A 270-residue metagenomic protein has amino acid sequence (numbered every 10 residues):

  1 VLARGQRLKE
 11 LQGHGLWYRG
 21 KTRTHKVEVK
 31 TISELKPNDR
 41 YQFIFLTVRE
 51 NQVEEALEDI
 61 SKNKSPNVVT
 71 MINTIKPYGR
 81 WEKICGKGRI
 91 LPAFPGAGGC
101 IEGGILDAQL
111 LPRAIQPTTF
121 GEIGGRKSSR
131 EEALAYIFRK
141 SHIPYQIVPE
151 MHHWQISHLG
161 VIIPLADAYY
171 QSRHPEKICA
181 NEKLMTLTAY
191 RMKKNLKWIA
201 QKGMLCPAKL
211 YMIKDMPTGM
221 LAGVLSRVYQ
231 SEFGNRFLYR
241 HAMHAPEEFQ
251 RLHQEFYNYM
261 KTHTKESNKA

Functional and structural regions predicted by a protein language model:
V1-K26: NAD(P)+-binding Rossmann beta1-loop-alpha1 motif at the extreme N-terminus of oxidoreductases
R7-Q12, K76-G79, S128-R130: Short, charged/polar "capping" segments at the starts of alpha-helices and the immediately preceding loops
R23-D107: Rossmann-like NAD(P)(H) cofactor-binding subdomain of soluble oxidoreductases
G79-H158: Rossmann-fold dinucleotide-binding core
D107-E122, Y170-A180, E232-M243: Helix-loop-beta segment of a Rossmann-like dinucleotide-binding subdomain
K127, E131, L184-M192, A245-H253: Generic structural signal for well-ordered, non-membrane alpha-helical segments in soluble metabolic enzymes
H152-L196: Active-site-proximal catalytic alpha-helix in oxidoreductases
K193-L196, A200-A270: NAD(P)-dependent Rossmann-like dehydrogenase/reductase catalytic/cofactor-binding core
